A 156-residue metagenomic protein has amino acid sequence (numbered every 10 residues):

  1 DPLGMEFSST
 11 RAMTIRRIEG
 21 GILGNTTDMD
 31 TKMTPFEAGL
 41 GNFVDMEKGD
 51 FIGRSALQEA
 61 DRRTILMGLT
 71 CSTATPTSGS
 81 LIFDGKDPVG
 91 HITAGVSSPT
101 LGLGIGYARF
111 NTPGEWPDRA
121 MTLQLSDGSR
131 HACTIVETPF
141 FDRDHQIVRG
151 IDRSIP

Functional and structural regions predicted by a protein language model:
D1-P156: Conserved, structured C-terminal
